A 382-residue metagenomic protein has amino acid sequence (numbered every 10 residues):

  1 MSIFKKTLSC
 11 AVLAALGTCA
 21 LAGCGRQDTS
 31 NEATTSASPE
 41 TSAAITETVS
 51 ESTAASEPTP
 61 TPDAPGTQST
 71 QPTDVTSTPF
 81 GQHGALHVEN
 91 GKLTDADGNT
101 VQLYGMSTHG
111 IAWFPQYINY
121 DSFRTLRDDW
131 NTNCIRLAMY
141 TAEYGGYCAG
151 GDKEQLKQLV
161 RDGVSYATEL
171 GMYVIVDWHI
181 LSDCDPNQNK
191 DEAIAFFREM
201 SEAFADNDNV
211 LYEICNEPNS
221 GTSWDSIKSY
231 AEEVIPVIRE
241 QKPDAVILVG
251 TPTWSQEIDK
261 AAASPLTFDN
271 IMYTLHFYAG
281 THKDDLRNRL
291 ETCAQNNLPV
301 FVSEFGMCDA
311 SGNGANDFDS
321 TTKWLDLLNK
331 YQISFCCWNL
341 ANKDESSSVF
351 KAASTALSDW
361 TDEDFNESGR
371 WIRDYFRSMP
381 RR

Functional and structural regions predicted by a protein language model:
M1-A11: Bacterial N-terminal signal peptides that target proteins for export
A14-A15: Repetitive helical segments and hydrophobic/amphipathic motifs
A20-G23: C-terminal motif of bacterial Sec signal peptides marking the signal peptidase cleavage site
G25-Q27: Bacterial signal peptide processing site
T34-S42, T46-T73: Ser/Thr-rich, Proline-interspersed low-complexity disordered segments
D63-C134, G150, I372-D374, S378: N-terminal carbohydrate-binding accessory modules
G84-L86, G110, P115-Q116, Y173 (+5 more regions): Extracellular glycoside hydrolase catalytic/binding regions
N119-D183, K190-A195, R239-Q241, D317-Y331: Aromatic-lined substrate-binding rim segments of carbohydrate-active enzymes
